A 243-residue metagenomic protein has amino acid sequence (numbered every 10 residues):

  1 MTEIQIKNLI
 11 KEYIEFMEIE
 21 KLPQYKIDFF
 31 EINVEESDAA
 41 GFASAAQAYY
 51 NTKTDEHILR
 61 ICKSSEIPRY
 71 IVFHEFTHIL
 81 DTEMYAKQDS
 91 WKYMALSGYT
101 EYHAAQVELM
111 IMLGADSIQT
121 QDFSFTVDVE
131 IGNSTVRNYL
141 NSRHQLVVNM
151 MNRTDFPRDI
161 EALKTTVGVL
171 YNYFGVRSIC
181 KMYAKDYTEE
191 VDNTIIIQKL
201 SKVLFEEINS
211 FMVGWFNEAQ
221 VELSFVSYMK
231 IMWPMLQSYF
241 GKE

Functional and structural regions predicted by a protein language model:
M1-H57, I61-S65, M112, M235-E243: Auxiliary, metal-adjacent structural segments of Zn-dependent hydrolase domains
E12, H103-V107, I111, V203 (+2 more regions): Amphipathic alpha-helical segments that form well-ordered structural scaffolds and often line/cohere around active
A39-Y50, F76, L80, V107 (+3 more regions): A structural signal for the main folded, soluble domain(s) of proteins
I67, I71, A95-Q106, A162-T165: Short, well-structured alpha-helical interface segments that form or flank functional binding sites
R69-A86: Active-site recognition of the HExxH zinc-binding catalytic motif
K92-G132: Post-HExxH zinc-binding segment in Zn-dependent metallohydrolases
N138-E243: Pan-zinc metallopeptidase signature
